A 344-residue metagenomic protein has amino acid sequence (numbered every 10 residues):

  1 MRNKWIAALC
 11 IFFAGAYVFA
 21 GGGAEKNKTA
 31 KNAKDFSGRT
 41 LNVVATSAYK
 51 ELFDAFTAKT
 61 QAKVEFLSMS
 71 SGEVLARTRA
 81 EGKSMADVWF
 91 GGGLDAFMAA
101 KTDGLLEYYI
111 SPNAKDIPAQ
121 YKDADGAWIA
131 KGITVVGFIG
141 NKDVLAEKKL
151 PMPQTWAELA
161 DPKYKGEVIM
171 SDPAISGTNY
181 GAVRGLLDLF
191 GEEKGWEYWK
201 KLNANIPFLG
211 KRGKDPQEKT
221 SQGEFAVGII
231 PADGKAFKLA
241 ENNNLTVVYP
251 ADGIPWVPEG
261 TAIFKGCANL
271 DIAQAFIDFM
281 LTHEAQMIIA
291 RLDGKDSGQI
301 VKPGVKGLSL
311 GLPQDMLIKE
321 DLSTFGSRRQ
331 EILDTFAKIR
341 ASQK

Functional and structural regions predicted by a protein language model:
M1-T40, Q343-K344: Short, low-complexity disordered leader/linker segments with a strong preference for bacterial N-terminal type II
K28-A99: Early extracytoplasmic/lumenal segment of secretory-pathway proteins
N32, S84-W89, E107-I139, A157 (+1 more regions): A structural signal for short loop-to-beta-strand junctions that line the ligand-binding cleft of periplasmic/secreted
V43-T46, A124-K131, G140-K142, E147-K149 (+3 more regions): Short beta-strand->loop
L106-K115, W128-I129, A157, N243-P255 (+2 more regions): Short beta-strand->loop
I139-V144, V257-N269, I288-R291: A bilobed periplasmic-binding-protein/Venus flytrap-type ligand-binding module shared by bacterial periplasmic
P162-S171, F279-G304: Periplasmic-binding protein-like
G181-D252: Ligand-binding pocket segment of bilobal, Venus flytrap-like solute-binding proteins
